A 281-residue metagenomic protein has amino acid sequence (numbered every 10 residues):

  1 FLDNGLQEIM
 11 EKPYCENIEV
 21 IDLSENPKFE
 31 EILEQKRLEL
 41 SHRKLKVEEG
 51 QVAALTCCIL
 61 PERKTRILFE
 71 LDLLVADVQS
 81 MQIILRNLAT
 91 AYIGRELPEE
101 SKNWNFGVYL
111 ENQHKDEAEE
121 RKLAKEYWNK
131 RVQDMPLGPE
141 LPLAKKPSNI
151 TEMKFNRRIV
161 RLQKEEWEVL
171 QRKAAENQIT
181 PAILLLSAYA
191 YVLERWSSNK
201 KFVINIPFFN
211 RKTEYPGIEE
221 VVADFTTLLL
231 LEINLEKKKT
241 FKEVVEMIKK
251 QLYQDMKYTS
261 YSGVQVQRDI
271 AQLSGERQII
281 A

Functional and structural regions predicted by a protein language model:
F1-F29, Q35-K36, R43, E49-Q51 (+8 more regions): Short amphipathic alpha-helices and their capping loops
F1-N4, Y14, L33, E49 (+4 more regions): His-Asp-centered acyl/peptidyl-transfer active-site segments
E8, L55, I67-F69, R158-V160 (+1 more regions): Short beta-strand motif preference
T56-F106: Active-site-proximal acidic secondary-structure segment that organizes catalysis
S80-R86, P181-Y189: Short amphipathic alpha-helical segments
L85-E96, A190-L193, L230, Y253: Short amphipathic alpha-helical signal-transduction/dimerization elements
L170: Aromatic/hydrophobic pocket-lining residues that form π-stacking "cages" and hydrophobic walls in ligand
